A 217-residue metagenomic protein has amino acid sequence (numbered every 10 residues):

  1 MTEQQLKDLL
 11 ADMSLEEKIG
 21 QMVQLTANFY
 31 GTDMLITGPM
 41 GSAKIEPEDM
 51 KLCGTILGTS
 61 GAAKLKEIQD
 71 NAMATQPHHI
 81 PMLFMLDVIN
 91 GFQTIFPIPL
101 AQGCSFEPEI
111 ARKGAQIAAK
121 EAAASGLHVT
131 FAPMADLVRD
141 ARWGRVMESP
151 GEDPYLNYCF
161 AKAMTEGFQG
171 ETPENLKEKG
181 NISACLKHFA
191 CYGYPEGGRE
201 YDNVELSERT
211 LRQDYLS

Functional and structural regions predicted by a protein language model:
M1-S217: Glycoside hydrolase catalytic-domain context in secreted enzymes
